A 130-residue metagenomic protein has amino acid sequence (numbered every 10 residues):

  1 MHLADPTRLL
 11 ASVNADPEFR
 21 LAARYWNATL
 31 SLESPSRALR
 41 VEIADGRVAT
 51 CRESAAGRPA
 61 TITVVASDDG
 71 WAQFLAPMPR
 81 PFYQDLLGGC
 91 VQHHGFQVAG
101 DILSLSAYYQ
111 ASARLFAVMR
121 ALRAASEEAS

Functional and structural regions predicted by a protein language model:
M1-S130: Feature captures hydrophobic
